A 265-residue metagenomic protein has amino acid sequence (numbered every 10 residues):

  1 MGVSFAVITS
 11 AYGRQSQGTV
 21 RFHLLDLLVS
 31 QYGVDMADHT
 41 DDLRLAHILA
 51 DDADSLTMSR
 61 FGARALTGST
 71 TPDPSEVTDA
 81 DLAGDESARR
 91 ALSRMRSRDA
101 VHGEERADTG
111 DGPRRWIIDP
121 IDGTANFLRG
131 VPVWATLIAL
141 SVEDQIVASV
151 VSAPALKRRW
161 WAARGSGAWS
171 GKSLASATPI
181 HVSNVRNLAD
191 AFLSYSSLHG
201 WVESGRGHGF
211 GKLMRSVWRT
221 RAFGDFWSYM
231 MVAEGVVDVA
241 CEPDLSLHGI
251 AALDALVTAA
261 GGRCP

Functional and structural regions predicted by a protein language model:
Q17, H23-I121: N-terminal subdomain of lithium-sensitive/metallo-dependent phosphomonoesterases centered on the IMPase/IPPase/PAP
T57, D81, L92, T124 (+5 more regions): Residue-level signal for inorganic ion chemistry
L82, E86, E105, P120-G123 (+4 more regions): Generic detector of well-ordered alpha-helical packing
D111-W169: DPxDG-like acidic metal-binding loop motif
G167-K172, L193: Hydrophobic/proline-rich hinge and linker segments of small-molecule sensing/allosteric domains, predominantly
H181-P265: An extended, acidic
